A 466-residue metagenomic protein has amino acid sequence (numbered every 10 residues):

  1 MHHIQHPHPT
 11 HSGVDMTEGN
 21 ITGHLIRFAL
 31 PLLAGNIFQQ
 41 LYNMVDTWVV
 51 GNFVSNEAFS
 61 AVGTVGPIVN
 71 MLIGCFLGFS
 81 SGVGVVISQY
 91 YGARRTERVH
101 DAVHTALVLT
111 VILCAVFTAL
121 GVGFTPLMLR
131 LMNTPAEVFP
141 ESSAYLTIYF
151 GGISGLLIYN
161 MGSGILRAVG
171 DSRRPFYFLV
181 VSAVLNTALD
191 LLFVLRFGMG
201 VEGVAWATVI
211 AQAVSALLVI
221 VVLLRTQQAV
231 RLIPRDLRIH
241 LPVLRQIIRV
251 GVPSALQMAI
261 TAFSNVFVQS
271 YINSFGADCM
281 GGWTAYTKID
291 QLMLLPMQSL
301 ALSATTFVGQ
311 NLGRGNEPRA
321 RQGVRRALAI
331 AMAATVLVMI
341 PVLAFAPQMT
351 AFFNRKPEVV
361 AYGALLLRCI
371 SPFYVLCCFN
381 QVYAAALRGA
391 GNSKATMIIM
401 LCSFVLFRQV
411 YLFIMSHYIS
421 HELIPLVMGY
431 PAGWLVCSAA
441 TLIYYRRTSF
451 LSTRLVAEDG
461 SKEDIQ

Functional and structural regions predicted by a protein language model:
M1-A29, I87-S154, R196-V252, V308-F373 (+1 more regions): Short alpha-helical transmembrane segments in multi-pass integral membrane proteins
M16-F53, P67-G82, V86, V111-T118 (+5 more regions): N-terminal transmembrane alpha-helices
R27-D46, I148, Y159, S182 (+5 more regions): Transmembrane helical elements of multi-pass membrane transporters/channels
I37, L41-S60, L129-A136, L192-M199 (+4 more regions): Helix-terminus/linker motif at the lipid-water interface of multi-pass membrane proteins
V54-P67, S143-L146, A205, A277-L292 (+2 more regions): Small-residue hotspots at the loop-to-helix junctions and early N-terminal turns of transmembrane alpha-helices
F59-A119, L156-P175, Q269, G282-A346 (+1 more regions): Small-residue-rich hydrophobic transmembrane alpha-helices
M71-G74, T118, N186-L191, A216-I220 (+4 more regions): Hydrophobic transmembrane alpha-helices of multi-pass small-molecule transporters
S80, I148-R167, P175-A183, V204-V219 (+4 more regions): Short runs within selected transmembrane alpha-helices of multi-pass transporters and secretion channels
